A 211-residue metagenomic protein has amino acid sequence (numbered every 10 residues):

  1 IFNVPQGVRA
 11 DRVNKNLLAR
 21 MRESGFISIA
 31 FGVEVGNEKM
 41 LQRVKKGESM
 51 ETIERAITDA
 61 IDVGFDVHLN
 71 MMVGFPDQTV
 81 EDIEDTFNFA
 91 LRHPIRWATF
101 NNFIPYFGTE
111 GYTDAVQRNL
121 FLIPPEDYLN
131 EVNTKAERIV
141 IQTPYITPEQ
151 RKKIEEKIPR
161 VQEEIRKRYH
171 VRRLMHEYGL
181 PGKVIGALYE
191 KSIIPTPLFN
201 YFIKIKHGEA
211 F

Functional and structural regions predicted by a protein language model:
I1-H68, V73, R96: Conserved SAM/AdoMet-binding glycine-rich loop
V4, F31, G108, I158-V161: Generic structural signal for small/hydrophobic residues in well-ordered secondary structure, especially within
Q6-A10, V73-D77, N101-E110: Short, solvent-exposed turn/loop segments enriched in Gly/Ser/Thr/Pro and often Arg
N16-A19, P76-R92: Catalytic cores of alpha/beta
R20-M21, G47-E48, T86-N88, V116-N119: Short, hinge-like loop/turn segments at secondary-structure boundaries
S24, A56-V67, H93-P94, Q150 (+2 more regions): A structural motif corresponding to the C-terminal end of an alpha-helix and its immediate exit/capping segment
V67-N70, P76, F107-V132: Internal alpha/beta domain cores that form substrate/cofactor-binding pockets in large enzymes and binding proteins
E110-T113, P124-F211: Radical SAM enzyme core and accessory elements
